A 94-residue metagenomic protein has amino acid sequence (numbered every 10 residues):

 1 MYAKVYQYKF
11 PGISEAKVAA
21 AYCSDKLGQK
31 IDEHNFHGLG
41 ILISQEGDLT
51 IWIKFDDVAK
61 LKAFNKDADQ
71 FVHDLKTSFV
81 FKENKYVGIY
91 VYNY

Functional and structural regions predicted by a protein language model:
M1-L49, K54-D67, E83-Y94: Short S/T/G/P-rich N-terminal loop/turn motif that feeds into the first structured element of a domain
F71-K85: C-terminal structural segments of small proteins and small subunits
